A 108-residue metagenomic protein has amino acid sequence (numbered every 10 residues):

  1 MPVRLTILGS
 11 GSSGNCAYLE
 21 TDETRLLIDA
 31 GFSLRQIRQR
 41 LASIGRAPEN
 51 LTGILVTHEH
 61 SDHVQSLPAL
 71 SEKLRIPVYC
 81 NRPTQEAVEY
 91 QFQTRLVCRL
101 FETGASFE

Functional and structural regions predicted by a protein language model:
M1-I44: Conserved beta-strand hairpin/beta-sheet module of binuclear metal-dependent hydrolase folds, prominently
L5, V78, L96-C98: Generic structural signal for residues in well-ordered beta-strands
C16-A17, H60, F107-E108: Short, solvent-exposed polar/charged micro-motifs at secondary-structure junctions
D22, S71-K73, F92-Q93: Short glycine-enriched loop/turn motifs at secondary-structure junctions
L34-Q85: Active-site metal-binding motif and surrounding structural segment of the metallo-beta-lactamase
R82-E108: Metallo-beta-lactamase
